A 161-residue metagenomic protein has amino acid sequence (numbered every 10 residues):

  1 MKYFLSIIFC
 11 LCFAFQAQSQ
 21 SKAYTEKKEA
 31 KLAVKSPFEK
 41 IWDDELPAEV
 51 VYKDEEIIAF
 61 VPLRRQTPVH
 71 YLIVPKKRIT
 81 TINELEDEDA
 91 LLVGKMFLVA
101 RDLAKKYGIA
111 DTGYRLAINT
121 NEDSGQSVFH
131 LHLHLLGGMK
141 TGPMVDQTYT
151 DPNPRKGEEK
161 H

Functional and structural regions predicted by a protein language model:
K2-L5, A17-H161: HIT superfamily nucleotide-processing domains
F4-C12: Sec-dependent N-terminal signal peptides
